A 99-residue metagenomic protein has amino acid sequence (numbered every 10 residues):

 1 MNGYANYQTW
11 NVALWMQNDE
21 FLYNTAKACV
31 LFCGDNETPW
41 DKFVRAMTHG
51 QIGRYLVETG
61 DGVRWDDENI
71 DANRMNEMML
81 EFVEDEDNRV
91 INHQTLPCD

Functional and structural regions predicted by a protein language model:
M1-D99: Acidic interaction surfaces
